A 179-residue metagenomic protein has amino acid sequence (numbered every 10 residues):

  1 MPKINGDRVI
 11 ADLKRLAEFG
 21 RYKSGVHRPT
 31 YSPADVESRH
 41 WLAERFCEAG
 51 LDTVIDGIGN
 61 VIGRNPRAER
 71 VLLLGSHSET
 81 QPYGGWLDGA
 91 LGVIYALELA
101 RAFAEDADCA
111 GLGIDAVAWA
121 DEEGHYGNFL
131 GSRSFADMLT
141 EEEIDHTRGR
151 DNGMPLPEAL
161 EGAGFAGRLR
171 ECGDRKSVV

Functional and structural regions predicted by a protein language model:
P2-S32, D145: N-terminal capping segment at the start of a domain
R21-P66: A non-catalytic alpha/beta surface segment that caps or lines the substrate-entry region of metallo-dependent hydrolase
R45, A49, G57, V61-L91: Catalytic-core environment of secreted peptidases
R70, L91-Y95, E105, L130-E141: A glycine- and small-aliphatic-rich helix-loop capping segment at beta-alpha/alpha-beta transitions that lines
L74, Y83-E123: Alpha-helical metal-binding/catalytic segments enriched in His/Glu/Asp
F129-L160: A glycine-rich helix N-cap at a beta->alpha junction
E161-E171: Active-site glycine-rich loop that binds ribose-phosphate moieties when present
V178-V179: Conserved small/polar residues in nucleotide/adenosyl-binding loops
